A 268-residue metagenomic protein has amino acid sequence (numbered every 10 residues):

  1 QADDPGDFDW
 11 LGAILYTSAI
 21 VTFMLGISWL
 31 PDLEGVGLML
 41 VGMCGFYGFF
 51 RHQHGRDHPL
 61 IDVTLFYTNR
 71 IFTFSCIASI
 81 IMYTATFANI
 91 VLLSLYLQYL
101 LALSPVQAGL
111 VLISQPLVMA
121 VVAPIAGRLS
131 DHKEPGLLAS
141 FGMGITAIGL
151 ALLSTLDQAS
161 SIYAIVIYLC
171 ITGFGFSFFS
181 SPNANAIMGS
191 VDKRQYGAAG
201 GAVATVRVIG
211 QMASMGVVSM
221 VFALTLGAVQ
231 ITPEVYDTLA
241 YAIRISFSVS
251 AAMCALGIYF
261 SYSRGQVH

Functional and structural regions predicted by a protein language model:
Q1-I77, V111, A251: Hydrophobic transmembrane-helix bundles of small-molecule transporters
D4, G265-H268: Short, charged juxtamembrane terminal tails flanking transmembrane helices
G26, G227-T232: Transmembrane alpha-helical segments of integral membrane proteins
G35, H58-G227, L239-Q266: 12-transmembrane solute porter fold
P233-D237: Intrinsically disordered, low-complexity Ser/Thr- and acidic-rich flexible linkers and loops, especially at boundaries
